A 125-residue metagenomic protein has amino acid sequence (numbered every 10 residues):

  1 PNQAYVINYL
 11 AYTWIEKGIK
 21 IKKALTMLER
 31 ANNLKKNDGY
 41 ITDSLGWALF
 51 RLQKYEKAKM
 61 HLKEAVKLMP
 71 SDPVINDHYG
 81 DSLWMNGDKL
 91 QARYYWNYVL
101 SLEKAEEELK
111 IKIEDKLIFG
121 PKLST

Functional and structural regions predicted by a protein language model:
A4-Y5, G39-Y40, P73-V74, E107-E108: Helix-start (N-cap) detector for alpha-helical repeat units in TPR-like alpha-solenoids, especially tetratricopeptide
Y12-T13, W47, D81: Residue-level recognition of tetratricopeptide repeat
E16-K17, R51, M85, K116-L123: Register position in tetratricopeptide repeats
L34, K67-L68, L102: Structural marker of alpha-solenoid helical repeat scaffolds
